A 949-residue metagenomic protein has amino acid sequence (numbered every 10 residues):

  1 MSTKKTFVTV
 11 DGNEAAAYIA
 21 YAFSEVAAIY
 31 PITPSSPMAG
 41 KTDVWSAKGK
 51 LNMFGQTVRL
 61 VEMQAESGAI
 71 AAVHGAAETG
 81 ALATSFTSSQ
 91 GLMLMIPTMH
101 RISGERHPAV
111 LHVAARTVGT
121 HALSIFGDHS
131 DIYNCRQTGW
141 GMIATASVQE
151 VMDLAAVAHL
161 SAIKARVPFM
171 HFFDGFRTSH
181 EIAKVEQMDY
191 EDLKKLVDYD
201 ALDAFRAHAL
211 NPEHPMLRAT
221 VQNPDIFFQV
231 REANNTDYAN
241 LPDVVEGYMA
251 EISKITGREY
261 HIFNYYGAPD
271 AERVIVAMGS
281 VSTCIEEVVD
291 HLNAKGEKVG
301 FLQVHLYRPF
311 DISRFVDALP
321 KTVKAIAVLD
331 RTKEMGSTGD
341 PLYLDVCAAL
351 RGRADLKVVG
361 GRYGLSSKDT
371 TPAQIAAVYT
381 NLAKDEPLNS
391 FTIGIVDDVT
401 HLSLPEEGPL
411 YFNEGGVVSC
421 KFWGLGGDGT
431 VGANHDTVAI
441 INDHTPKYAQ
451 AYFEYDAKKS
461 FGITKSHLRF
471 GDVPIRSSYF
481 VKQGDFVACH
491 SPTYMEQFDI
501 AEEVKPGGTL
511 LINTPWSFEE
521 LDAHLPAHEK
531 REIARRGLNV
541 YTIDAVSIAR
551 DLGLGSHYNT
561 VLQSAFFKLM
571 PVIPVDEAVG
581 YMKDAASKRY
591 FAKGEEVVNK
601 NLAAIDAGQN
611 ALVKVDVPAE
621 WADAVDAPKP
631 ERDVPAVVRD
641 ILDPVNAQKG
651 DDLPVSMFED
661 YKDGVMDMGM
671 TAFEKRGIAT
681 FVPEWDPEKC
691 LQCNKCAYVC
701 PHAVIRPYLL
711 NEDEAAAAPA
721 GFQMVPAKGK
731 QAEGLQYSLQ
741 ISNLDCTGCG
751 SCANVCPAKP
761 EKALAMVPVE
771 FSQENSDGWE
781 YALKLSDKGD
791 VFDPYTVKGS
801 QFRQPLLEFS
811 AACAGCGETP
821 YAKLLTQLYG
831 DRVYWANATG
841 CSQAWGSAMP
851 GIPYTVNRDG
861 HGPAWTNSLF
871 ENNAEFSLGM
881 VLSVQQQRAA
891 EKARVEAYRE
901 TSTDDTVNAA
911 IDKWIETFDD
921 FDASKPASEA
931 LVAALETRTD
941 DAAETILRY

Functional and structural regions predicted by a protein language model:
T6-T9, P309-R314, T322-A325, L329-D340 (+3 more regions): Active-site cofactor/cluster-binding pocket
V26-E62, I255, P269-D270, V274-H305 (+4 more regions): Anionic-ligand anchoring segments at beta-strand to alpha-helix junctions in alpha/beta enzyme folds, i.e., glycine
V26-P31, V58-V61, E78-L94, P108-V113 (+6 more regions): A short, small-residue-rich loop immediately preceding and capping a beta-strand
F54-V58, F169-N264: Conformationally flexible catalytic loops at phosphate/diphosphate-handling active centers
I125-G175, Y199, A348, G352-G364 (+7 more regions): Conserved thiamine diphosphate
M142-A204, K357, S367-E407, K600-W621: Structural signature of the thiamine diphosphate
E246-G394, H467-R469, G484-F486, T509-N559 (+3 more regions): Thiamine diphosphate
V579, F591-C746, A753-R948: Ferredoxin-type iron-sulfur electron-transfer modules and their immediate structural context
